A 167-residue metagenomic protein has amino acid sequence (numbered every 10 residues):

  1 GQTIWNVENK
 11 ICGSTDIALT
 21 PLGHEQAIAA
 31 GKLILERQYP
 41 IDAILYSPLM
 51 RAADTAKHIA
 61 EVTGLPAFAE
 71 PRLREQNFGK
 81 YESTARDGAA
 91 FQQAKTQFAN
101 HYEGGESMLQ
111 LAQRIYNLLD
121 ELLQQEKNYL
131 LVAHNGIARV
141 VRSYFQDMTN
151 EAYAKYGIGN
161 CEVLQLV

Functional and structural regions predicted by a protein language model:
Q2, M50, L73-R74, G136: Catalytic metal-binding/acid-base residues of hydrolase active sites
T3-L65, E106: Active-site-proximal alpha-helix that buttresses catalytic centers in soluble enzyme cores
V7, G13-T15, A69-N77, F98 (+1 more regions): Glycine-rich, flexible loop/turn motifs
V7-K10, A56, G79-S83, Y144: Short aromatic-enriched loop/helix-cap "lid" or pocket-rim segments at secondary-structure transitions that line
A30-I34, L111-L122: Generic hydrophobic alpha-helical segments
Y46-S47, Q113, V132-A133: Short beta-strand scaffold positions
A53, E61, Y116-V167: Active-site-adjacent alpha-helix immediately C-terminal to a catalytic or transition-state-stabilizing loop
A60-Y116: Phosphate-handling substructures
